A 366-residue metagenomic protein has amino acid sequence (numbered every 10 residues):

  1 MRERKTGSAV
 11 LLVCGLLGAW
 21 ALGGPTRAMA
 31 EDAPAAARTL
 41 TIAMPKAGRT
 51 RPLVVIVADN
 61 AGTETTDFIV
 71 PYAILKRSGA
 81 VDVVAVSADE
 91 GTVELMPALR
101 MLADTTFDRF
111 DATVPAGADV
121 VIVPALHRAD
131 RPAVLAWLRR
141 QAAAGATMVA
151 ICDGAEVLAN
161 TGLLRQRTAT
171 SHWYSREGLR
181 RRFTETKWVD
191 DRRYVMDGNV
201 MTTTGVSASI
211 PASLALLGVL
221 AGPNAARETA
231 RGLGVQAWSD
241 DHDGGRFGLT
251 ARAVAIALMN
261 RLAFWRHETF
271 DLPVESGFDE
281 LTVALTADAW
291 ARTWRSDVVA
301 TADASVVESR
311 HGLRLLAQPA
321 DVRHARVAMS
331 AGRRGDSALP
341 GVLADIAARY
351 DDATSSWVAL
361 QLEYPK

Functional and structural regions predicted by a protein language model:
M1-E3: N-terminal secretory signal peptides that target proteins for export/translocation
G7, L11, G15-M148, E156-N160 (+2 more regions): Extended, subdomain-level signal for the structured scaffold at the beginning of enzyme domains
M148-V149, A169: A short beta-strand/loop micro-motif in the catalytic core of glycosyltransferases that engages the nucleotide-sugar
C152: Aromatic-residue-lined binding/catalytic grooves and analogous aromatic/hydrophobic interfacial grooves in multimeric
R165-D190: A conserved active-site-flanking secondary-structure segment within enzyme catalytic domains
T170, V200-T203: Short beta-strand elements at the ligand-binding edges of bilobed clamshell
V189-M201, G234-V235: Conserved Rossmann-fold dehydrogenase catalytic segment
V206: Glycine-rich phosphate/pyrophosphate-binding beta-alpha loops
